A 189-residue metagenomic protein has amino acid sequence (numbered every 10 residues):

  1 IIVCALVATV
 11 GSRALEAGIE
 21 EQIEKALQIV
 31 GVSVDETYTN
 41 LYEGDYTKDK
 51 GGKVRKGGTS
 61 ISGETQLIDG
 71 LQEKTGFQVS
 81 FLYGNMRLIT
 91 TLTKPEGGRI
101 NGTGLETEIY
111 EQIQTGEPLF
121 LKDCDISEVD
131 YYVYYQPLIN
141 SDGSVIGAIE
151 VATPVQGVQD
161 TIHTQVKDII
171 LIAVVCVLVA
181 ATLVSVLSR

Functional and structural regions predicted by a protein language model:
I1-A14, I170-L187: Extreme N-terminal signal-anchor transmembrane helix of membrane signaling/transducer proteins, especially in bacteria
V10-D45, T153, T161: Membrane-proximal extracytoplasmic alpha-helices
K25-G44, L67-L88, P118: Short N-terminal helix-loop-first-beta-strand/juxtamembrane motif that initiates sensory/input modules
S62-G76, I89-I126: Extracytoplasmic/periplasmic sensor domains and loops in membrane signaling proteins
E117-F120, E128-I139: A short beta-strand signature within small-molecule sensing/ligand-binding domains used in signal transduction
I146-A152: Sensory-domain boundary capping and coupling elements
T153-A173: Membrane-interface helix-start motif
